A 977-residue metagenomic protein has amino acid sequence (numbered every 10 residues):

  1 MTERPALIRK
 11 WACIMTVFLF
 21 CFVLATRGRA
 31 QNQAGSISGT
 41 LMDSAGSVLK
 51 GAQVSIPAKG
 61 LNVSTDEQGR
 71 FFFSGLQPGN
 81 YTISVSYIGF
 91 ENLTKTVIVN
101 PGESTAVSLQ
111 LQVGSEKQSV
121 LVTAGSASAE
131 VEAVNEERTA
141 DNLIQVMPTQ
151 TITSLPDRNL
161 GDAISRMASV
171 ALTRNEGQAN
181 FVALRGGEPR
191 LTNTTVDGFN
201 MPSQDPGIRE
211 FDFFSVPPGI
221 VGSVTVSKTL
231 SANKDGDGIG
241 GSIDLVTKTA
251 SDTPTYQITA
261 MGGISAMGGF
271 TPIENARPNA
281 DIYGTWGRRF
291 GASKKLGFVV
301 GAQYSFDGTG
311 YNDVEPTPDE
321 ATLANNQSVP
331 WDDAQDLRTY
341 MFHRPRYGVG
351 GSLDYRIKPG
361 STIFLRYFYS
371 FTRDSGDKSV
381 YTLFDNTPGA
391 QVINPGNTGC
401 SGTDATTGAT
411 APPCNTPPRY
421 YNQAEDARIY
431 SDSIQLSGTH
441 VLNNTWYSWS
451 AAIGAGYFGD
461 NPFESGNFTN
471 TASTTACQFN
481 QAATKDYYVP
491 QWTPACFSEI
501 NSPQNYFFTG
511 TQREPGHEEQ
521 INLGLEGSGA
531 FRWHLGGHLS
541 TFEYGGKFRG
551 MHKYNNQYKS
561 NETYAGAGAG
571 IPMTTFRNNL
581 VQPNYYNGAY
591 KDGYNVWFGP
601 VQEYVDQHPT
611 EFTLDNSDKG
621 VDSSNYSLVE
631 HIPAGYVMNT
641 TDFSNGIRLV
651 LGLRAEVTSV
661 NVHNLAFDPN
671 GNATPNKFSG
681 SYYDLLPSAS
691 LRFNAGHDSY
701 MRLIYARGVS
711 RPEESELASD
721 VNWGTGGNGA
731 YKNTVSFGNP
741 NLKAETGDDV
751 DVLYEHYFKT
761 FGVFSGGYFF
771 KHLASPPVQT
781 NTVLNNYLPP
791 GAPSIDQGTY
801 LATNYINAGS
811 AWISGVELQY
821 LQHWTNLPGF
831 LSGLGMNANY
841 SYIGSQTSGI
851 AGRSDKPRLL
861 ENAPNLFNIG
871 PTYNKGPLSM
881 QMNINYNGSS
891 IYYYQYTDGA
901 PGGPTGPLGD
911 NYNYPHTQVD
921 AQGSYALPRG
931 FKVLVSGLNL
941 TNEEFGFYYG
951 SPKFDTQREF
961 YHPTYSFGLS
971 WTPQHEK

Functional and structural regions predicted by a protein language model:
C13, V17-F20, L24-E130, A140: Periplasm-facing N-terminal accessory domains of Gram-negative outer-membrane beta-barrel systems
E91, I98-V107, S119-A183, E188-R190 (+2 more regions): Periplasmic N-terminal accessory/gating domains of Gram-negative outer-membrane beta-barrel systems
M167-A168, S203, I208, S215-T259 (+3 more regions): A beta-strand signature from Gram-negative outer-membrane beta-barrel systems, especially the internal plug domain
A250-T255, F290-L296, P359-G360, T439 (+11 more regions): Short loop/turn motifs that connect adjacent beta-strands in outer-membrane beta-barrel proteins
E274-T387, S401, R419, D426-L436 (+1 more regions): Transmembrane beta-barrel wall of Gram-negative outer-membrane proteins
T416-S433, G620, S624-I632, G680 (+6 more regions): Outer-membrane beta-barrel signature, preferentially recognizing the C-terminal barrel domain of Gram-negative
G566, Y886-A900, N913, S924-K977: C-terminal beta-signal and adjacent terminal beta-strands/loops of Gram-negative outer-membrane beta-barrel proteins
F769-L773, P777, L784, L788-Y896: Gram-negative outer-membrane beta-barrel transporters
